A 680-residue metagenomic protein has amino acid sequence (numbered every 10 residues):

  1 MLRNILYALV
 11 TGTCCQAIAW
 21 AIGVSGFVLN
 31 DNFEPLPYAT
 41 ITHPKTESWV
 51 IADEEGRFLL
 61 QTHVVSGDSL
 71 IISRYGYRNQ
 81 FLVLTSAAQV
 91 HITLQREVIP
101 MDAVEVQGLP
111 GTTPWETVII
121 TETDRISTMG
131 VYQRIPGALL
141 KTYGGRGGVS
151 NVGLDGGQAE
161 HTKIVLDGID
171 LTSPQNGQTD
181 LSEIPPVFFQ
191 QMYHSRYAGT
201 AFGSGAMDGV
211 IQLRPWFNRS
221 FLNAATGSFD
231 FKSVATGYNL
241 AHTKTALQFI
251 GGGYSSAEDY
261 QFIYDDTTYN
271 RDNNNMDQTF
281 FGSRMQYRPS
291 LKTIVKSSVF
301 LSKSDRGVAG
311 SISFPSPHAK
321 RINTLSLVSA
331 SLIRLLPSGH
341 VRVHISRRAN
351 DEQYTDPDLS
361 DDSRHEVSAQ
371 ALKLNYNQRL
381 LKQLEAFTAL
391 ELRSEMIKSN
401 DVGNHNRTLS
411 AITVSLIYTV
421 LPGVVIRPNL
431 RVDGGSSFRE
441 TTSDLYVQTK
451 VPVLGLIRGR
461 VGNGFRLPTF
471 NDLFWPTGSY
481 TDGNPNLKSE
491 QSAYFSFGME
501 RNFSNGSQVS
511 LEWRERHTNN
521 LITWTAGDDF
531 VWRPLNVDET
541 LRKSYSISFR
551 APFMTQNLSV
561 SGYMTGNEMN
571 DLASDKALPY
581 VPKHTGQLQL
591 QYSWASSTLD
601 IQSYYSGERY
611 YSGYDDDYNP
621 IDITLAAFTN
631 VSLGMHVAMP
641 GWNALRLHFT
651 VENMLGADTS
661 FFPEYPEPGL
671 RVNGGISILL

Functional and structural regions predicted by a protein language model:
T42-P44, S73-Y77, T85-T123, S127-M129 (+1 more regions): Short, acidic, small-residue-rich periplasmic hinge/interaction motif at the N-terminus of Gram-negative outer-membrane
T46-R57: Short, acidic Ser/Thr/Gly-rich low-complexity loop/linker segments typical of extracellular and cell-surface proteins
L59-Q61, V131, I169-R196: Short acidic/polar hinge/loop motifs at secondary-structure boundaries that mediate gating or recognition
H91-T93, E183-F221: A beta-strand signature from Gram-negative outer-membrane beta-barrel systems, especially the internal plug domain
M129-I169, S173: Extracytoplasmic beta-strand/coil segments of soluble accessory domains associated with Gram-negative outer-membrane
T236, Y287-P289, G459, L558-V560 (+1 more regions): Conserved C-terminal beta-signal and adjacent last beta-strands/turns of outer-membrane beta-barrel proteins
S256-I263, T268-F280, R288-A369: Flexible loop and strand-edge segments within Gram-negative outer membrane beta-barrel domains
F314-L336, K450-L456, R460-T518, G527-M554 (+1 more regions): Outer-membrane beta-barrel signature, preferentially recognizing the C-terminal barrel domain of Gram-negative
